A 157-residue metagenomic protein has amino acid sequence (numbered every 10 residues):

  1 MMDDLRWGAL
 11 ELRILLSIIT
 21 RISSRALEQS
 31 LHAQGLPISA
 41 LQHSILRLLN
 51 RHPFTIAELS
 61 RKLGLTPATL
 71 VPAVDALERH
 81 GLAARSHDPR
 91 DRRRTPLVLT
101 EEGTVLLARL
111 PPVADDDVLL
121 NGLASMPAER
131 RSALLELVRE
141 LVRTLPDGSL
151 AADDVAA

Functional and structural regions predicted by a protein language model:
M1-G35, A157: N-terminal leader segment of winged-helix/HTH proteins
M1-L5, A128-A157: C-terminal regulatory/oligomerization modules of transcriptional regulators
T20, H43, R47-R51, P111 (+1 more regions): Short, locally clustered residues in the helix-turn-helix/winged-helix DNA-binding domain
S23-A26, L63, L106-L123, L141-A152: Alpha-helical linker/hinge and terminal dimerization helices associated with HTH transcriptional regulators
R25-T66, D153-V155: N-terminal helix-turn-helix DNA-binding core of bacterial DNA-binding proteins
I56-A57, A68, D75, T95: Residues within helix-turn-helix
A73-A76, L137: Residues within the DNA-recognition helix of helix-turn-helix
D75-S132: Charged, amphipathic alpha-helical coiled-coil/dimerization segments
